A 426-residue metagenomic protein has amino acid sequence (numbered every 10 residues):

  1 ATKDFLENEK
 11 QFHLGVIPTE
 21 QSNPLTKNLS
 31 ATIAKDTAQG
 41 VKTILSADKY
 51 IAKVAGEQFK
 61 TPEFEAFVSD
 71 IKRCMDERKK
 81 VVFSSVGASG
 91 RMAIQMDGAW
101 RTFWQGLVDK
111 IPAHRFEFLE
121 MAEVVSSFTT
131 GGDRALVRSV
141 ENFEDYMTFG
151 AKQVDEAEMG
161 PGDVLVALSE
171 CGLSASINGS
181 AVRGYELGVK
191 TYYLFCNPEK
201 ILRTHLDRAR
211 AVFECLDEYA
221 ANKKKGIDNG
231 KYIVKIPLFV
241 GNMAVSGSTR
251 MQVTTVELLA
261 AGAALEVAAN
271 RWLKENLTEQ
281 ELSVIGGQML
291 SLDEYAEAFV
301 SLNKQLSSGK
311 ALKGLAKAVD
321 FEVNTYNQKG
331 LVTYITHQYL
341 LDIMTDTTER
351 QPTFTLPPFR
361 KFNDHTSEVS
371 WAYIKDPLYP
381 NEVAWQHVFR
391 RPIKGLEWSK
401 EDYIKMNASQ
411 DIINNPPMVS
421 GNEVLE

Functional and structural regions predicted by a protein language model:
A1-E426: Conserved N-terminal alpha-helical segment that immediately precedes and caps sugar-phosphate-binding
